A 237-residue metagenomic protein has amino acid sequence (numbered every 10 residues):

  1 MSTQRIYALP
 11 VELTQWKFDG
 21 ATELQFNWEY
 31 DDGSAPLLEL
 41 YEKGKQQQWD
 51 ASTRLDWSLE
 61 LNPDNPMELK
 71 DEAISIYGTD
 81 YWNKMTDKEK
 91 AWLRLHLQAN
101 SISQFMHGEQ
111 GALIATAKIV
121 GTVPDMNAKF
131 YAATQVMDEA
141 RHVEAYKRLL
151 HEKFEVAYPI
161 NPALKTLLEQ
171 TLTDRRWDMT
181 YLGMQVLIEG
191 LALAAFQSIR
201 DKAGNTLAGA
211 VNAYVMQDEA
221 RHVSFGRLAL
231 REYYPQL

Functional and structural regions predicted by a protein language model:
M1-A117, G121-K129, E152-L164, R175 (+2 more regions): Terminal targeting/low-complexity segments that flank the catalytic cores of oxidoreductases
Q98-G108, A112, D174-G204, V211: Acidic/histidine-rich alpha-helical segments that form the ligand environment of transition-metal centers
E109, E139, E219: Short, conserved catalytic/metal-binding motifs centered on acidic residues
I119-F130, K153-V156, F196-Y214, L228-L237: Inter-helical turn/loop segments and adjacent helix faces that build the functional surface of alpha-helical bundle
D125-E155: Carboxylate/His-rich catalytic cores and anion/metal-binding grooves
Q135, Y214-E219: Transmembrane helix-bundle signature of multi-pass membrane transporters/permeases
R141, Y146, A220-R221, G226 (+1 more regions): Outer-membrane beta-barrel domain signature
K165, E169: Conserved active-site neighborhood of enzyme catalytic/cofactor-binding cores
